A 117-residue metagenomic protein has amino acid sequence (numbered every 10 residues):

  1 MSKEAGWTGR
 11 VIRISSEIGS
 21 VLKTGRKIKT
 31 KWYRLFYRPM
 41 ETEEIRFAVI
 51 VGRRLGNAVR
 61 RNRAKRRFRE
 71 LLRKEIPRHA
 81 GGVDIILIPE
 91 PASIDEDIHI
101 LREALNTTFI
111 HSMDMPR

Functional and structural regions predicted by a protein language model:
M1-R117: Positively charged, solvent-exposed patches that mediate nucleic-acid binding
